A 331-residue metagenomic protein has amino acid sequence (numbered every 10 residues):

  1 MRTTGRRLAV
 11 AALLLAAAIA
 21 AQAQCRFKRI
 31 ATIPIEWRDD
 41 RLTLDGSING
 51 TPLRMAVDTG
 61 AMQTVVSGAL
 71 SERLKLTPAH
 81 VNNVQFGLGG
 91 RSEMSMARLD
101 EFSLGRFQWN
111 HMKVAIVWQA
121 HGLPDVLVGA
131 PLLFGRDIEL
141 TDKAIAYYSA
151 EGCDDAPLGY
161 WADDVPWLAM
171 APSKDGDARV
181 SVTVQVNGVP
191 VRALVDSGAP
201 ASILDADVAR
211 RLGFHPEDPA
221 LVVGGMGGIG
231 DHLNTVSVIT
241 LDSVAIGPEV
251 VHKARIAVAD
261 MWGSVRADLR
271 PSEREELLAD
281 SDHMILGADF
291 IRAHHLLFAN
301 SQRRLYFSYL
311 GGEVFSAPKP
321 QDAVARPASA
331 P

Functional and structural regions predicted by a protein language model:
M1-A12: Bacterial N-terminal signal peptides that target proteins for export
M1-R2, A21-A23: Coiled-coil-like amphipathic alpha-helices with heptad-repeat character
L13-Q22: Hydrophobic h-region of N-terminal signal peptides that target proteins for export in Gram-negative bacteria
Q22-P331: Pepsin/retropepsin-fold aspartyl endopeptidases
